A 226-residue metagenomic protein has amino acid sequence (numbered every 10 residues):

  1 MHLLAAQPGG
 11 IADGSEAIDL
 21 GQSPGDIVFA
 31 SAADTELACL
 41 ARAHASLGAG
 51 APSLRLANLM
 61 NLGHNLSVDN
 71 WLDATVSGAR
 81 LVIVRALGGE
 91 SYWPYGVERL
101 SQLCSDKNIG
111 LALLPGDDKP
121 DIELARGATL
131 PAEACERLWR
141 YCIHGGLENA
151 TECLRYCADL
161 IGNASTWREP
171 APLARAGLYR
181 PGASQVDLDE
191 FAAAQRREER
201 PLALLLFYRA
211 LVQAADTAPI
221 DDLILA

Functional and structural regions predicted by a protein language model:
M1-A226: An N-terminal assembly and electron-transfer interface module characteristic of large anaerobic redox and radical
